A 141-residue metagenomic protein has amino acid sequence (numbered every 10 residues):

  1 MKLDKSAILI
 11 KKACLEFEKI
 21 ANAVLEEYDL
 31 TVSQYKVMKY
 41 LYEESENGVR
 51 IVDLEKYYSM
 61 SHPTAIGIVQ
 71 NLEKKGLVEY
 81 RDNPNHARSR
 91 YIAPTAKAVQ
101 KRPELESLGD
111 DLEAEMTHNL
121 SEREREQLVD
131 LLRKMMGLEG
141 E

Functional and structural regions predicted by a protein language model:
M1, E122-E141: C-terminal regulatory/oligomerization modules of transcriptional regulators
M1-Y28, K75: N-terminal leader segment of winged-helix/HTH proteins
I10-A13, F17-I20, Y58, K101-T117 (+1 more regions): Alpha-helical linker/hinge and terminal dimerization helices associated with HTH transcriptional regulators
K19-S61: N-terminal helix-turn-helix DNA-binding core of bacterial DNA-binding proteins
I51, V69-Q70: Short, hydrophobic-biased segments on the C-terminal half of alpha helices that form "recognition helices"
Q70-V129: Charged, amphipathic alpha-helical coiled-coil/dimerization segments
